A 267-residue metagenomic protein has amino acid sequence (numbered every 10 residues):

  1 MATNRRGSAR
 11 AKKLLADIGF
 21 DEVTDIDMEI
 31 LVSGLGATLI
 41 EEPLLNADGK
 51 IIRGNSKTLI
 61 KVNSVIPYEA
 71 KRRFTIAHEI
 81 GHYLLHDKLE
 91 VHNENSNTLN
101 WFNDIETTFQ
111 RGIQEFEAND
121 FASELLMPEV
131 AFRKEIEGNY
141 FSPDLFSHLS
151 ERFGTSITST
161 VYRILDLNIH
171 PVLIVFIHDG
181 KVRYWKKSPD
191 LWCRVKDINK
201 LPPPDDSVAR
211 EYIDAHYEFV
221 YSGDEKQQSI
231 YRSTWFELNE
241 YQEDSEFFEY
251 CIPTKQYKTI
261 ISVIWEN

Functional and structural regions predicted by a protein language model:
M1-N267: Active-site hotspot residues in diverse enzymes, especially metal/ion-binding acidic/histidine motifs
